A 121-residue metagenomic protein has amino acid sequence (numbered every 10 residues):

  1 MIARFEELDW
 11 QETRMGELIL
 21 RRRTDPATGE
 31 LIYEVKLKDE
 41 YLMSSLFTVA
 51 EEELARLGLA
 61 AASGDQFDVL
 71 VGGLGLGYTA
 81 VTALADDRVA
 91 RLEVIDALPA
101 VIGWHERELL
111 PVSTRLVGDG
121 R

Functional and structural regions predicted by a protein language model:
M1-I32, K36: N-terminal auxiliary segments of SAM/dcSAM-dependent transferases
L31-Y33, S45-T48: Short, glycine/acidic-enriched capping/hinge loops at junctions between secondary-structure elements
T48-R121: The AdoMet/dcAdoMet-binding core of the Class I SAM-like
